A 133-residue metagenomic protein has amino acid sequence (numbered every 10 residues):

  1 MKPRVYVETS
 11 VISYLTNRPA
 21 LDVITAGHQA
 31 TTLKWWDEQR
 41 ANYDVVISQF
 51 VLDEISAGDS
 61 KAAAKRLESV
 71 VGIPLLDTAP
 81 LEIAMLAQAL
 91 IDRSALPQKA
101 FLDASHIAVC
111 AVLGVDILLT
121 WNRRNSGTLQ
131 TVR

Functional and structural regions predicted by a protein language model:
M1-I47, S56-L67, D92, P97-Q98: Short, well-structured N-terminal submotif of metal-dependent ribonuclease cores
T9, Q49, W121-R123: Short secondary-structure boundary segments
A30, V70-V71, W121: Short, intrinsically disordered/low-complexity patches at protein termini and at juxtamembrane boundaries
V45-Q49, D53-I91, H106: Domain-scale selection of a single, long terminal region that carries the protein's primary operational module
P74-V132: Active-site neighborhoods of divalent-metal-dependent phosphate/nucleic-acid chemistry enzymes
